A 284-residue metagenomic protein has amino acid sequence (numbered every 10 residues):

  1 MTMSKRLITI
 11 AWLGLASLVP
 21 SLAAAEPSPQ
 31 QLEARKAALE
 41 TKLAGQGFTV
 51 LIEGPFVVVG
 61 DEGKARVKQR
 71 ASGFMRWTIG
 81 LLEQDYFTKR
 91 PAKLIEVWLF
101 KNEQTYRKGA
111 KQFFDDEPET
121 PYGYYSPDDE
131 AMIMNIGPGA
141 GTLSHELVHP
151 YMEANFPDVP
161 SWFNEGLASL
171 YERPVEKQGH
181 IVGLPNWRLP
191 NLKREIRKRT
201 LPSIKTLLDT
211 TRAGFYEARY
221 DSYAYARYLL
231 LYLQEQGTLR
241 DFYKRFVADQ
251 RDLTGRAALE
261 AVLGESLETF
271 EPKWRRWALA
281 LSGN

Functional and structural regions predicted by a protein language model:
M1-K5: N-terminal secretory signal peptides that target proteins for export/translocation
R6, T88-A92, R227: Short, surface-exposed loop and linker segments with low hydrophobicity and enrichment for Pro/Ser/Thr
I10-P20: Bacterial N-terminal signal peptides
P20, Y106, K177: Flexible, glycine-rich phosphate/dinucleotide-binding loops and adjacent beta-alpha linkers at cofactor/substrate
S21-A25: Signal peptide processing junction and immediate N-terminal pro/mature segment of secreted/exported proteins
E26-K36, E40-P160, T254-A258, V262: Juxtacatalytic substrate-recognition/specificity segment
G109-M134, N155-N284: Acidic/His/Gly-enriched intrinsically disordered linker/tail segments that often contain short helix/coil "MoRF-like"
